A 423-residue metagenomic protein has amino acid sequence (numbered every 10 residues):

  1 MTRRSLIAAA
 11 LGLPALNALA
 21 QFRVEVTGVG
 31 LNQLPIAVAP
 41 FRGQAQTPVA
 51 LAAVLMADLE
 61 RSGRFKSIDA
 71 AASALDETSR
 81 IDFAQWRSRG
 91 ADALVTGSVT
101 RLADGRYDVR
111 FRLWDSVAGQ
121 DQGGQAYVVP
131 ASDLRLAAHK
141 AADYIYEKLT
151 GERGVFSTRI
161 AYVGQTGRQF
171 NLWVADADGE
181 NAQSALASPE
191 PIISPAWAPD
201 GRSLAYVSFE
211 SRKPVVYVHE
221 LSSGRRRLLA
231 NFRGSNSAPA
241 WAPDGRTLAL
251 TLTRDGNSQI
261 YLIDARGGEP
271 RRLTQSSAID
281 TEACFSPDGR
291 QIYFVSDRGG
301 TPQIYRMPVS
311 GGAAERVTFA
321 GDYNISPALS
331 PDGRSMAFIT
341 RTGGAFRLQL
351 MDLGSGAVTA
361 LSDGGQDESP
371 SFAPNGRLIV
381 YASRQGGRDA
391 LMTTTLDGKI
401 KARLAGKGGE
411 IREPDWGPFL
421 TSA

Functional and structural regions predicted by a protein language model:
M1-G12: N-terminal secretory signal peptides and thylakoid transit peptides that target proteins across membranes
E25-Q85, V95, V99-T100: Short beta-strand->alpha-helix linker/helix-N-cap micro-motif that forms a surface specificity/interaction loop
S79-Y144: Amphipathic beta-strand/beta-sheet edge segments enriched in Tyr/Trp
V117, D176-E180, E220-G224, D264-G268 (+3 more regions): Short loop/turn segments that connect beta-strands within beta-propeller blades
R153, G164-N171, A187-E190, V207-V216 (+11 more regions): A flexible loop/linker signature enriched in serine peptidases of the S9 family
P199-D200, P243-D244, P287-D288, P331-D332 (+2 more regions): Residue-level detector of Asp-centered blade-edge/turn motifs that repeat once per structural unit in beta-propeller
